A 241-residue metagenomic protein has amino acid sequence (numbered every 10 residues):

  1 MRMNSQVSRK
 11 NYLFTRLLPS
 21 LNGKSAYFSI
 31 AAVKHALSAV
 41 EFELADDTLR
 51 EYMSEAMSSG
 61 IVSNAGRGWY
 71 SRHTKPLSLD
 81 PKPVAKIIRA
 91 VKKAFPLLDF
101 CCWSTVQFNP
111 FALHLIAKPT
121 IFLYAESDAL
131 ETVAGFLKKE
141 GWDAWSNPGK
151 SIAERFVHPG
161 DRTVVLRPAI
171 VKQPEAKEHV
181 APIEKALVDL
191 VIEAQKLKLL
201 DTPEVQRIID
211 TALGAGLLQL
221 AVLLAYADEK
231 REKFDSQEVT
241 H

Functional and structural regions predicted by a protein language model:
M1-Y27: Short alpha-helical segments that sit at the start of domains
G23, L123, Q173, K177: Short, charged/polar micro-motifs that form catalytic or ligand-binding hotspots
K24-A94: Short beta-edge/loop segments at beta->alpha junctions of small alpha/beta modules that act as binding/recognition
F28, T48-E51, D128, T132 (+2 more regions): Short, well-structured alpha-helical interface segments that form or flank functional binding sites
V40, G60-S63, A144, A194-K198: Amphipathic alpha-helical interaction segments
S59, A94, K139-D143, A215 (+1 more regions): Surface-exposed polar/charged interaction patches
G68, V84-G160: Short gly/ser-rich loop at a beta-strand->alpha-helix junction or flexible surface loop bordering the NTP-binding
W145-H241: Hydrophobic alpha-helical interaction segments
